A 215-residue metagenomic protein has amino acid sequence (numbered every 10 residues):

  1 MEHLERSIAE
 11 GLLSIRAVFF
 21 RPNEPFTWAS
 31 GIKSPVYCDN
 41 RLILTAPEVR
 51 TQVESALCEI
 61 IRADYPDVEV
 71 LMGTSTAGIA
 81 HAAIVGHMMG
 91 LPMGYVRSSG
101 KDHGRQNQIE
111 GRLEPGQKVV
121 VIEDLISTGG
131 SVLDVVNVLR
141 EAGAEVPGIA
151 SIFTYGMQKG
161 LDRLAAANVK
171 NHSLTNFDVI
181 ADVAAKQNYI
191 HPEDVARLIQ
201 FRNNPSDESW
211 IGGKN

Functional and structural regions predicted by a protein language model:
M1-I122, G130-N215: PRPP-associated nucleotide enzymes
